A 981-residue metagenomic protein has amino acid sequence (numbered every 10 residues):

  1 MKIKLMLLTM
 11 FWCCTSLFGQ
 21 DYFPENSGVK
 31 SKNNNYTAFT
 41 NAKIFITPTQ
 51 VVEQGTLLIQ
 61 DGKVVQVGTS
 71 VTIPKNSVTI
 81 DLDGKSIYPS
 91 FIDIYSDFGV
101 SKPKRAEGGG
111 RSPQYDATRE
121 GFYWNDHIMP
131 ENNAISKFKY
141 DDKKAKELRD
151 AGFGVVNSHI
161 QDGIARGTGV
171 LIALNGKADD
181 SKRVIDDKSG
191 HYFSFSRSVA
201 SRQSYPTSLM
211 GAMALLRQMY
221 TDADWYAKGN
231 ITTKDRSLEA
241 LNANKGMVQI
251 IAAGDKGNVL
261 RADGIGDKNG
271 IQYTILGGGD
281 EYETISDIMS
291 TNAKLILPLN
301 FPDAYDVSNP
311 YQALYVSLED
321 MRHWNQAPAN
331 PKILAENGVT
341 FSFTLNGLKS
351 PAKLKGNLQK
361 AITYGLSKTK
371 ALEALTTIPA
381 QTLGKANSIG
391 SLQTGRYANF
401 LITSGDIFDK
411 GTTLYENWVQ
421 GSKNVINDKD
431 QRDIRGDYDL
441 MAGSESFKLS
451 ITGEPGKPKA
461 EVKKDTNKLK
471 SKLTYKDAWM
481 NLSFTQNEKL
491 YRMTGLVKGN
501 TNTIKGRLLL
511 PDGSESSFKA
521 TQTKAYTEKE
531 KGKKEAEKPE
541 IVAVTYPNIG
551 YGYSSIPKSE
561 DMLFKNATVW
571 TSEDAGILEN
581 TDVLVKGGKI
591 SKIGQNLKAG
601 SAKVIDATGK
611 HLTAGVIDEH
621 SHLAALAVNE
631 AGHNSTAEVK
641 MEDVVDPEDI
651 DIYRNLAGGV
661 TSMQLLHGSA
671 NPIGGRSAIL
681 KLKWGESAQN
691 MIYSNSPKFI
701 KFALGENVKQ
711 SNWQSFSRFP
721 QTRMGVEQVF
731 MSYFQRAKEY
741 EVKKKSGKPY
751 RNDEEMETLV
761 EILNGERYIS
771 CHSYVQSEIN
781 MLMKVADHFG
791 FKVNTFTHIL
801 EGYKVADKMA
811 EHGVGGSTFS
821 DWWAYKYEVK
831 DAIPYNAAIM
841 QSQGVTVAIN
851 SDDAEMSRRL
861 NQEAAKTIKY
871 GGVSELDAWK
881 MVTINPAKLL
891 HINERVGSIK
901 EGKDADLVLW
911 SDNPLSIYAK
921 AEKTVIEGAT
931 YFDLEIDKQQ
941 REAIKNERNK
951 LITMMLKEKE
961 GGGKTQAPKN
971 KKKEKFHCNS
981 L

Functional and structural regions predicted by a protein language model:
D21-S31, N35, I44, P48-S90 (+2 more regions): Histidine-rich, glycine-flanked metal-binding segment
E25-S31, I44-T56, G68-T69, A352 (+9 more regions): Acidic, glycine-enriched loop/beta-strand segments at the rims of small-molecule binding/catalytic pockets
N35-F39, I73-I135, D150, M562 (+1 more regions): Replace "His-x-His-based motif
F39-A42, K429-K448, G456-T466, S471-L473 (+3 more regions): Tryptophan-anchored aromatic micro-motifs
Q54, H159, T232-A327, F341-S342 (+12 more regions): Active-site core of metal-dependent hydrolases
Y95, M441-K448, W479-N548: Beta-sheet ligand-binding and adhesion/scaffold domains
P103, G110-Y123, E131, P298-S308 (+7 more regions): His/Asp/Glu-enriched, well-ordered alpha-helical/loop segment that forms or immediately abuts the divalent-metal
Y140-Y282, T413, V419, E454 (+8 more regions): Polyanionic/metal-chelating signatures
